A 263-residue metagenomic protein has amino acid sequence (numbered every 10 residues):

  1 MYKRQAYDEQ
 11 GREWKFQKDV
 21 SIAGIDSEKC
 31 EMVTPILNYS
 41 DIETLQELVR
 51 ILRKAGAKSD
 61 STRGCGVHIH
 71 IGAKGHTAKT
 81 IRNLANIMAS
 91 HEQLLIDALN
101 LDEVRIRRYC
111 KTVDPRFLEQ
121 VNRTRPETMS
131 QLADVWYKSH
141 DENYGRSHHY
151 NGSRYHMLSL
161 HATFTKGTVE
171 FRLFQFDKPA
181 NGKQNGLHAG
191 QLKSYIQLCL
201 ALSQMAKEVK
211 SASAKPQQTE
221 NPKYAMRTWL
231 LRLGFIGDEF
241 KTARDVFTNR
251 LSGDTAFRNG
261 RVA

Functional and structural regions predicted by a protein language model:
K3-S61, K74-A263: C-terminal accessory/tail domains of diverse enzymes
R63-V67: Short, conserved phosphate-binding/catalytic loop or strand-edge motifs used in phosphoryl-/nucleotidyl-transfer
H68-G72: Midchain, well-structured core segments that form catalytic/ion-binding scaffolds
